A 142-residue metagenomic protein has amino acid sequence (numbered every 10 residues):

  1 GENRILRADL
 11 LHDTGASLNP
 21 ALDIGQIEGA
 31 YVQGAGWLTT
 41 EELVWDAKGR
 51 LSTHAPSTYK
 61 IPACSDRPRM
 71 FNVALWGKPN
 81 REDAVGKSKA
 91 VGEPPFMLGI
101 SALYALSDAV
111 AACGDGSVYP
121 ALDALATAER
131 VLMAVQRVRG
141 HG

Functional and structural regions predicted by a protein language model:
E2-G142: Cofactor-binding beta-sheet edge motifs in enzyme active sites
